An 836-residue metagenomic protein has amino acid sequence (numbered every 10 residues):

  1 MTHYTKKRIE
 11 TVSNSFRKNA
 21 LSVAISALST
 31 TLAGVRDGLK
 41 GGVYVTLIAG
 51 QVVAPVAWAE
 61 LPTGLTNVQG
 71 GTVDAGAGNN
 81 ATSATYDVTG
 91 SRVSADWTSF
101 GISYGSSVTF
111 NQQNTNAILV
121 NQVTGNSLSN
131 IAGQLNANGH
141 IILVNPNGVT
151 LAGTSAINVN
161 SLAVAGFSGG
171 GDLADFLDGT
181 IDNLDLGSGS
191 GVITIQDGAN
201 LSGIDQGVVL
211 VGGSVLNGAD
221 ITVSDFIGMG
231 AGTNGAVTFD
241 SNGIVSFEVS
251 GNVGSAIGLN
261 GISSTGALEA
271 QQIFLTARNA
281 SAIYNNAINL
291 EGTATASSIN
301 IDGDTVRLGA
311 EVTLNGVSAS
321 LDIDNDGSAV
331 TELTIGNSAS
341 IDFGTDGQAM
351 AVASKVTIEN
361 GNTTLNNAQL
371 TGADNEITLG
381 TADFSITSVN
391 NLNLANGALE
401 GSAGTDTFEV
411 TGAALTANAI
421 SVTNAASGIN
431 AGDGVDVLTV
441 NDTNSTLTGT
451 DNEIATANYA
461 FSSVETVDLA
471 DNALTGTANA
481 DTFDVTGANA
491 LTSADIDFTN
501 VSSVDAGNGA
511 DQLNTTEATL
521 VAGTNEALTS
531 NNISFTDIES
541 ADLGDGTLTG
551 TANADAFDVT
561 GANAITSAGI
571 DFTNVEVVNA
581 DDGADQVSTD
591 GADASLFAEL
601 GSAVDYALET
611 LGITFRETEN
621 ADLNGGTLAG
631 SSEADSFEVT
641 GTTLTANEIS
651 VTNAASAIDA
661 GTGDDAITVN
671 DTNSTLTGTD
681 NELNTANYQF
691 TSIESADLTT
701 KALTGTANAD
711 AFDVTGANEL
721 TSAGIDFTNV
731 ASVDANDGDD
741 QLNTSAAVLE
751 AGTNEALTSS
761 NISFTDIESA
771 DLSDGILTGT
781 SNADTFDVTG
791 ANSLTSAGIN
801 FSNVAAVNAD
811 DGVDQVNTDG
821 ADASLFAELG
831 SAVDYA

Functional and structural regions predicted by a protein language model:
T2-V23, L28-T371: Extracellular and secretory-pathway beta-repeat/beta-biased strand scaffolds
W97-G101, S107-N111, S129-L135, G148-A156 (+43 more regions): Short, T/G/N/S-enriched strand-turn elements that build extracellular solenoid repeat scaffolds
V159, G166-G179, G228-V249, R307-G309 (+14 more regions): GD-rich hexapeptide-repeat beta-solenoids
D304, N458-Y459, N532-I533, L611-I613 (+2 more regions): Short, surface-exposed secondary-structure junctions/capping segments
